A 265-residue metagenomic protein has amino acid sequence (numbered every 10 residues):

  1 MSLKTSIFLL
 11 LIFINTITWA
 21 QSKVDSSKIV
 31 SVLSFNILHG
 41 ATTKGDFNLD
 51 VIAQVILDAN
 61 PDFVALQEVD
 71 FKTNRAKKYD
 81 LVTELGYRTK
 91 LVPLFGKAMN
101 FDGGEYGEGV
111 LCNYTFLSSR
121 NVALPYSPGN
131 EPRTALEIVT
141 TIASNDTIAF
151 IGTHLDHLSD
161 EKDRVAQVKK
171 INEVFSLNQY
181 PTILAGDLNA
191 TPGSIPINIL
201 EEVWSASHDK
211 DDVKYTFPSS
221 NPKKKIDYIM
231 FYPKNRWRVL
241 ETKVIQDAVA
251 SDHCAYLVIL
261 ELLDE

Functional and structural regions predicted by a protein language model:
S2-L3, I7, I17-R88, N100-G104 (+2 more regions): N-terminal, active-site-proximal structural segment of metallo-dependent hydrolase catalytic domains
F8-I12, Y256: Hydrophobic helical h-region of N-terminal Sec-dependent signal peptides in bacterial secretory/periplasmic proteins
I29, K44-G45, F63, V69-T147 (+2 more regions): Structured beta-strand-rich core segments of catalytic domains in phosphoester-bond hydrolases
V30-I37, I52-A76, I138, T147-T153 (+4 more regions): Active-site beta-strand/loop signature of hydrolases that rely on acidic residues for catalysis
F35-L38, Q67-V69, G96-M99, C112-Y114 (+7 more regions): Active-site-proximal beta-strand/loop segments in catalytic clefts of secreted hydrolases
K44-V51, K77, N130-P132, D163-K170 (+2 more regions): Soluble or luminal CAZymes and related metallo-dependent hydrolases
T73-K78, L91-V110, G129-P132, T182 (+1 more regions): Active site of divalent-metal-dependent phosphoester/diester hydrolases
I142-K162: Metal-dependent phosphoester/phosphodiester hydrolase catalytic core
